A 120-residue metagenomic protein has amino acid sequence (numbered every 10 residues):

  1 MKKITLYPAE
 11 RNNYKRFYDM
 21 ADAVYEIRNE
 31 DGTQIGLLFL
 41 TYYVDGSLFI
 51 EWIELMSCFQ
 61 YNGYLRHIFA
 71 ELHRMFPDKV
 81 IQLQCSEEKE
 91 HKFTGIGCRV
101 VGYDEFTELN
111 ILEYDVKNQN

Functional and structural regions predicted by a protein language model:
K2-E30: Active-site rim helix/loop that mediates acceptor-substrate recognition in acyltransferases
F17-A23, E30, Q34-S47, E51-I53: A conserved beta-strand-loop-helix scaffold within acyl/acetyltransferase catalytic domains
E26, G102-N120: C-terminal "cap" of GNAT-fold acetyltransferases
Y43-D45, C58, E88: Short coil/turn motifs at secondary-structure junctions
W52-Q60: A short, internal acetyl-CoA/4′-phosphopantetheine-binding micro-motif in the GNAT/acyltransferase core
Y61-R74: Conserved acetyl-CoA-binding loop-helix of GNAT-fold acetyltransferases
R74-E87: Conserved GNAT acetyl-CoA-binding A-motif
H91-C98: Conserved active-site tyrosine of GNAT-family acetyltransferases
